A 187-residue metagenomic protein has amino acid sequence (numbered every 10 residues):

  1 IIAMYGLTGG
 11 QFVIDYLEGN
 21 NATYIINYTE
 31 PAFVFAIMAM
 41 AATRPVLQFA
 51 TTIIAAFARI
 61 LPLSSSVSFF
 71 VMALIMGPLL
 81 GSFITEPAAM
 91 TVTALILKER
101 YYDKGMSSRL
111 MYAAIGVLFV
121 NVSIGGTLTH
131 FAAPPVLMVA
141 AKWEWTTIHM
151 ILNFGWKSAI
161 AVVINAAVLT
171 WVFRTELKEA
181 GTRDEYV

Functional and structural regions predicted by a protein language model:
I1-L63, V67: Hydrophobic transmembrane alpha-helices of multi-pass solute/ion transporters
I1-L7, F33-A41, G77, V122 (+1 more regions): Hydrophobic core segments of alpha-helical transmembrane domains in multi-pass membrane transport and ion-translocation
T8-D15, L128, P134-H149: Transmembrane helix-loop junctions at the membrane interface of multipass transporters and ion channels
G10, F57-I60, S64, P87 (+4 more regions): Membrane-interface elements of multi-pass transporters and channels
I25-F35, G81-M90, F154-V162: Structural signature of hydrophobic alpha-helical transmembrane segments
A41-T51, L80-V92, G125-A133: Short helix-coil transition sites and intra-membrane helix breaks within transmembrane domains of multi-pass
P62, S68-I124, M138: Hydrophobic transmembrane alpha-helices that form the pore/transport pathway of multi-pass ion and small-solute
G116, L128-T129, I148-V187: Juxtamembrane and boundary regions of transmembrane helices in multi-pass small-molecule transporters and channels
